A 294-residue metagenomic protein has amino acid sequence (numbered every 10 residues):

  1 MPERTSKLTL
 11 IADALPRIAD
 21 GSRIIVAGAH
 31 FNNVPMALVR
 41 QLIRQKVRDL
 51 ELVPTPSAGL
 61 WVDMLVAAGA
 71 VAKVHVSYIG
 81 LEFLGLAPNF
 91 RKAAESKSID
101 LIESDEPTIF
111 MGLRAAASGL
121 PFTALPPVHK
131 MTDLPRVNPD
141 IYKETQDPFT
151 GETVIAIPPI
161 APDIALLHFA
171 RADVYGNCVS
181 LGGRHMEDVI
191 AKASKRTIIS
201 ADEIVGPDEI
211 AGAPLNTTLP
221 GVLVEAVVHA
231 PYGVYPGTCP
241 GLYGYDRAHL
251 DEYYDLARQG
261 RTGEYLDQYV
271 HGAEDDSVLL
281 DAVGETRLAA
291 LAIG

Functional and structural regions predicted by a protein language model:
P2-G294: Conserved alpha/beta enzyme-core scaffold
